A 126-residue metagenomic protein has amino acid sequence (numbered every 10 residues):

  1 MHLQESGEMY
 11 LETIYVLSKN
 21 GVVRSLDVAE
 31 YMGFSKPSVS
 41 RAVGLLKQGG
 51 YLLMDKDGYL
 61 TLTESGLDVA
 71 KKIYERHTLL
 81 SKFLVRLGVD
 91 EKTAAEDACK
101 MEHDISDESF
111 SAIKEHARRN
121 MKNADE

Functional and structural regions predicted by a protein language model:
M1-F34: N-terminal helix-turn-helix DNA-binding core of bacterial DNA-binding proteins
E30, K47-Q48: Alpha-helical residues within the helix-turn-helix
P37, K92: Key DNA-contact positions within bacterial/archaeal DNA-binding proteins
G58-R76: Basic, amphipathic "hinge/linker" alpha-helix immediately C-terminal to the N-terminal HTH DNA-binding motif
E96-E126: C-terminal regulatory/oligomerization modules of transcriptional regulators
